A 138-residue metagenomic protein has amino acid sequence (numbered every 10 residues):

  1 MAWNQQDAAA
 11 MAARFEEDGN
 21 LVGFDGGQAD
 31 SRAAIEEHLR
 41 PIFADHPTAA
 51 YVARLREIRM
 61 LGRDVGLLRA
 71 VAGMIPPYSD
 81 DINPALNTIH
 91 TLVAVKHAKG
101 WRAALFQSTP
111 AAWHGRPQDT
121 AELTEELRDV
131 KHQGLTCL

Functional and structural regions predicted by a protein language model:
M1-D7, V130-G134: Short, aromatic-enriched amphipathic alpha-helices that serve as compact interaction elements
A8-D64, P84-A85: A solvent-exposed, acidic/Ser-Thr-rich amphipathic alpha-helical stretch
F15, A72-M74, Q107-P110: Short beta-strand segments enriched in hydrophobic/aromatic residues within well-folded beta-rich domains
D64-M74: A short hydrophobic beta-strand element
M74-P84: Short, cysteine-centered beta-strand-loop-beta hairpins and adjacent loop/turn segments enriched in charged/polar
N87-Q118: Short beta-strand edge/turn micro-motifs at domain boundaries
R102, H114-L138: Terminal "cap-and-tail" regions of soluble proteins that handle hydrophobic small molecules
